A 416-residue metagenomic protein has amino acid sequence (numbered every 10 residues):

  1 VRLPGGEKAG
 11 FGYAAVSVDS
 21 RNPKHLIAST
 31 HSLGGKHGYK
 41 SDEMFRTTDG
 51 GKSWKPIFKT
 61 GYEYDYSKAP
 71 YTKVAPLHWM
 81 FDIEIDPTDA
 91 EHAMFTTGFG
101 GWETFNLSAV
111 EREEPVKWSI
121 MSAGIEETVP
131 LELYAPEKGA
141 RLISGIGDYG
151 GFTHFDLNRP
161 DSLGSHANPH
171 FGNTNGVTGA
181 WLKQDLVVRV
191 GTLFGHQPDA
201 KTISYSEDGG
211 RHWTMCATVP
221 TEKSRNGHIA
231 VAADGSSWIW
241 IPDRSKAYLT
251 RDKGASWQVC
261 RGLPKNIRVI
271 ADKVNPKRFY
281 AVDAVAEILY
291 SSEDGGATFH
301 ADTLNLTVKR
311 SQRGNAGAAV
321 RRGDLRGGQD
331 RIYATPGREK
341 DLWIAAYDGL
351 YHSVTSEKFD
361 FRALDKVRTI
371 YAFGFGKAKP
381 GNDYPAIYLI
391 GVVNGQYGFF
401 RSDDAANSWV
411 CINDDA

Functional and structural regions predicted by a protein language model:
V1-A416: Extracellular glycan-interacting surfaces
